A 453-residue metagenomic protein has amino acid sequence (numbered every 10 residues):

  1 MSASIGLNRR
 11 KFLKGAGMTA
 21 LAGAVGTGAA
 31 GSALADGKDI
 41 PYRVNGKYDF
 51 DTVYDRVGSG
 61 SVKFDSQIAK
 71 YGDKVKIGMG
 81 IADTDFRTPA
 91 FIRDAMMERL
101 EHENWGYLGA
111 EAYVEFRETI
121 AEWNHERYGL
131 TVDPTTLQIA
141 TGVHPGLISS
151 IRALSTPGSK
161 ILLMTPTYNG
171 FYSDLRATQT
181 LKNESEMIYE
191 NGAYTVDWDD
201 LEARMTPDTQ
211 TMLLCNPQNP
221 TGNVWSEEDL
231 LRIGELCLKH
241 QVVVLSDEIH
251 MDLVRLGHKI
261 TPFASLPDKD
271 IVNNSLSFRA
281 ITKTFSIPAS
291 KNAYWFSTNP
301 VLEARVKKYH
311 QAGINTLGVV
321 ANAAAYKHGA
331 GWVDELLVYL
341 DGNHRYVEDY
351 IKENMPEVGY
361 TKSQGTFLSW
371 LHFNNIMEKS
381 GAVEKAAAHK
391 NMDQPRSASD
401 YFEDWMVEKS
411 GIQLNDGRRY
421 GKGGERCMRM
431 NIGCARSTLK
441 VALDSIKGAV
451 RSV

Functional and structural regions predicted by a protein language model:
M1-A20: N-terminal secretory signal peptides and thylakoid transit peptides that target proteins across membranes
D39-G142, S149, K327-H328, V453: N-terminal small-domain helix-loop-helix segment of the aminotransferase-like
R152-L214: PLP-dependent aminotransferase-like
T178, K239-H240, S410: Helix C-cap/helix->beta junction micro-motif
M187-H258: Active-site phosphate-binding strand-loop segment of PLP-dependent enzymes
N274-E353, V358-S363: PLP-dependent aminotransferase class I/II
L340-E348, Y360-H389, G424: Conserved glycine-rich beta-strand-loop-beta hairpin in the small C-terminal domain of fold type I
A387-A388, P395-V453: PLP-dependent enzyme catalytic core of the Aspartate aminotransferase-like
